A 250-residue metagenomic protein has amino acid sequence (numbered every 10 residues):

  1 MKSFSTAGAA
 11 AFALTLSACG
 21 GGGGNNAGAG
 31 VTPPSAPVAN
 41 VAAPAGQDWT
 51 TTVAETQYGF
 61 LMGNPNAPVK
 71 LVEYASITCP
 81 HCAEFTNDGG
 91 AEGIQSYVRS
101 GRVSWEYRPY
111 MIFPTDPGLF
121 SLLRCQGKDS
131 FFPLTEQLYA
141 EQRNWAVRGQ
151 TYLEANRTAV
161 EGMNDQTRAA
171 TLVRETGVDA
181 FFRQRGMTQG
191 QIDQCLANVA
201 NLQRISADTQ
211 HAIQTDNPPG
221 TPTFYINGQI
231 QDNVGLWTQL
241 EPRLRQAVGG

Functional and structural regions predicted by a protein language model:
K2-T6, A13-P117, T209, G249-G250: Extracytoplasmic thiol/disulfide redox context detector
S3-F4, G20-A39, S76, A169-G250: C-terminal cap of thioredoxin/glutaredoxin-like
P37-A54, L134-L138, V147-Q150, A169-T176: Periplasmic c-type cytochrome electron-transfer domains
G63-N66, H81-T86, Y110-P114, L123-Q126 (+6 more regions): Extracytoplasmic/periplasmic, Sec-exported soluble proteins
V69, F120, P219-T221: Structural motif
V72-Y74, N156-A159, T188-Q189: A short alpha-helix capping/helix-coil boundary motif
I77, A83-A169, A247: Structural alpha/beta surface segment adjacent to cysteine/selenocysteine redox centers across thiol/disulfide enzymes
